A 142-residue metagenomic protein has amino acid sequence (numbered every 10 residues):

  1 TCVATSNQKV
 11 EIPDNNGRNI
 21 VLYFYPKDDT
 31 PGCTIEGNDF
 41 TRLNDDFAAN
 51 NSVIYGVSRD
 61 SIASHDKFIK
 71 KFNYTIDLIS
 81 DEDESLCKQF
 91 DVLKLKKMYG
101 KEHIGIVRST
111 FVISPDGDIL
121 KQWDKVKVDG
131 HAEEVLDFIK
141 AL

Functional and structural regions predicted by a protein language model:
T1-L142: Chalcogenol-based redox active-site neighborhoods
